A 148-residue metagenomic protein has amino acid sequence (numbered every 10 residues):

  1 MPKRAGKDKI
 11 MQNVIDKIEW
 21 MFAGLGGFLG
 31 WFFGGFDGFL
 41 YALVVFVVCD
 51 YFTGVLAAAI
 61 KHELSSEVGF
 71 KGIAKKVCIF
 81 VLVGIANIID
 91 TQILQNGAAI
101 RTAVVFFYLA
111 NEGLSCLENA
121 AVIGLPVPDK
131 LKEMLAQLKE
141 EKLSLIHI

Functional and structural regions predicted by a protein language model:
M1-I10: Short, Lys/Arg-enriched N-terminal segments with co-localized hydrophobic residues within the first ~10-30 amino acids
D16-G34: Alpha-helical phosphate/pyrophosphate-handling elements in metalloenzyme active cores
L29-L40, D90-I100: Helix-coil boundary and interhelical linker segments in multi-pass alpha-helical membrane proteins
L43-G54, I79-N87, F107-S115: Alpha-helical transmembrane segments of multi-pass membrane proteins
L56, S115-M134: Juxtamembrane/interfacial segments flanking transmembrane helices
K61-L82: Juxtamembrane helix-capping/reentrant segments at transmembrane boundaries
Q92-V122: Hydrophobic alpha-helical transmembrane segments and immediately flanking/interface helices in integral membrane
I146-I148: Conserved small/polar residues in nucleotide/adenosyl-binding loops
